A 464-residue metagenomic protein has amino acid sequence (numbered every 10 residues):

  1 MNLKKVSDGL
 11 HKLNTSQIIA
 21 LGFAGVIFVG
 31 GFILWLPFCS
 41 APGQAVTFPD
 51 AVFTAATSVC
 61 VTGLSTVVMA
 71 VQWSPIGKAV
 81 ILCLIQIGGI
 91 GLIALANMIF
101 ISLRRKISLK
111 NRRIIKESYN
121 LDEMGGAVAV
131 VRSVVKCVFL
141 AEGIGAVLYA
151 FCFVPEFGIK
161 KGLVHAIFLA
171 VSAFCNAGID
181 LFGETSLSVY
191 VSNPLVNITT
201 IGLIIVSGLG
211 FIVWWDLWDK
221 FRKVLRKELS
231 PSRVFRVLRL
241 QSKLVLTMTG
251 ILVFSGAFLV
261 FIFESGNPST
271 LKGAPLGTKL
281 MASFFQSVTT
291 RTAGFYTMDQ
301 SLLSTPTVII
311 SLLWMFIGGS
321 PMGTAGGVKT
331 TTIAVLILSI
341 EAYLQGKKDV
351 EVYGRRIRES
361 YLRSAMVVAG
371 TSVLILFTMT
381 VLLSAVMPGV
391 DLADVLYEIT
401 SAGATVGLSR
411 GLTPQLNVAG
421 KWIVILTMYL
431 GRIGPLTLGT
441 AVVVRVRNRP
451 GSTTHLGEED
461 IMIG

Functional and structural regions predicted by a protein language model:
M1-G464: Membrane-proximal intracellular helices of multi-pass ion channels
